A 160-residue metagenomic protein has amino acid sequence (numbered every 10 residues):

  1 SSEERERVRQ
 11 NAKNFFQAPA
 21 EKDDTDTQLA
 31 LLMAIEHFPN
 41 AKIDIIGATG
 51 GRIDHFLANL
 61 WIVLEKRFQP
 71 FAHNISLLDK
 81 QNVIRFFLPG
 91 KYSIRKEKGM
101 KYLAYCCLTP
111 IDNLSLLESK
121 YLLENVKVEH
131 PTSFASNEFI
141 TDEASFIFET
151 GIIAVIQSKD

Functional and structural regions predicted by a protein language model:
S1-Q69: Acidic/Gly/His-enriched mid-domain segments of enzyme catalytic cores or analogous surface patches that mediate
E6-N11, Q28-I35, G50-D54, L78-F87 (+2 more regions): Low-complexity, flexible helical/coil segments
A12-K13, A41, A72-H73, I111 (+1 more regions): A structural micro-motif
N40-K42, A72, M100, E143: A general structural motif
I43, I75, I153: Hydrophobic anchor at the start of a short beta-strand that flanks the dinucleotide cofactor-binding loop
I46-A48, L78, C106: Short beta-strand segments
D54, E65-E97: Class I SAM-dependent methyltransferase SAM-binding "motif I" and its flanking Rossmann-like core
N82, F87-D160: Long, charged alpha-helical interface segments
